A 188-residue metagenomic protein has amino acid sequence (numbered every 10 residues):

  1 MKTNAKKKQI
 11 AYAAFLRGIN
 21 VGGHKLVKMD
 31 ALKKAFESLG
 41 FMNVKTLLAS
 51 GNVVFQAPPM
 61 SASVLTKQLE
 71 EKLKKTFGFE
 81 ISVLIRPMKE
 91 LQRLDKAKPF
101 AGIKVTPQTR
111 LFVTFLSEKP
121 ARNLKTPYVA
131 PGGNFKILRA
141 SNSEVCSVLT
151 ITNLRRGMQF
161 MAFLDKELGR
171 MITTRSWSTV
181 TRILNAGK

Functional and structural regions predicted by a protein language model:
K2, K6-S50, V54-K188: Surface-exposed, charge/polar-rich loops and edge strands
